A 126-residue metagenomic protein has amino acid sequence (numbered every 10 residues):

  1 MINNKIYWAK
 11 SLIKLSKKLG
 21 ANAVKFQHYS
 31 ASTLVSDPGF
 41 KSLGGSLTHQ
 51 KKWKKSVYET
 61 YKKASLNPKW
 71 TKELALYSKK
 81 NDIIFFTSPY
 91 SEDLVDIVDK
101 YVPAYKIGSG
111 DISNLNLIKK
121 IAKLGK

Functional and structural regions predicted by a protein language model:
M1, Y29-A31, Y90-E92, G110: Active-site beta-loop-alpha junctions enriched in small/polar residues
I2-L15, L66-K69: Glycine-rich anion/phosphate-binding loops
L12, L74, I121: Aromatic/hydrophobic pocket-lining residues that form π-stacking "cages" and hydrophobic walls in ligand
S16, V98: Conserved, mostly hydrophobic/aromatic
L19, N67-F85: A structural motif corresponding to the C-terminal end of an alpha-helix and its immediate exit/capping segment
G20-A21, V102: A structural motif
N22-S65: Glycine-rich, proline-tolerant flexible connector loops at the mouths of alpha/beta enzymes
T60-N67, I83-S91, A104-N114, K126: Catalytic beta/alpha-barrel core
